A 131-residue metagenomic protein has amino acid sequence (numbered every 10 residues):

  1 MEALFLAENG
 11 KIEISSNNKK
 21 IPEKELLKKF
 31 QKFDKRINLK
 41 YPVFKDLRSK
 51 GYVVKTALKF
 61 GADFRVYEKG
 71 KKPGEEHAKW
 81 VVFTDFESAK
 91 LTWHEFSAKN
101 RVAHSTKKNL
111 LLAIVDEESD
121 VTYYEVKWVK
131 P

Functional and structural regions predicted by a protein language model:
M1-F44, V53, G70-P131: Conserved phosphate-interacting/catalytic interface
K50-G61: Short, well-structured beta-strand/strand-turn elements
F60-K69: Beta-rich nucleic-acid/ligand-interaction surfaces
